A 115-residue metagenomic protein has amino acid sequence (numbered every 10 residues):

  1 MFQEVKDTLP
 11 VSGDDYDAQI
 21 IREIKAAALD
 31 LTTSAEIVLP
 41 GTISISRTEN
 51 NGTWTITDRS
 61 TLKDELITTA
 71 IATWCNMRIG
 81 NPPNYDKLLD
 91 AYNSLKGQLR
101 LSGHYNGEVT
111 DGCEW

Functional and structural regions predicted by a protein language model:
M1-D64, K87-D90, S94-W115: Conserved short "hinge" loops at termini or chain/domain junctions
T69-G80: Short, hydrophobic/amphipathic alpha-helical patches that form generic packing surfaces within helical domains
I79-K87: Short helix-capping/linker segments at secondary-structure and domain boundaries
